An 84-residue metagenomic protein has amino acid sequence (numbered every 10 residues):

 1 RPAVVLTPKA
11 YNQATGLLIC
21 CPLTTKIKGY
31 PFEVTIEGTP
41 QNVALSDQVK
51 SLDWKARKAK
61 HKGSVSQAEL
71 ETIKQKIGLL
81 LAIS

Functional and structural regions predicted by a protein language model:
R1-S84: Conserved functional hotspots at enzyme active or ligand-binding sites that engage polyanionic ligands
